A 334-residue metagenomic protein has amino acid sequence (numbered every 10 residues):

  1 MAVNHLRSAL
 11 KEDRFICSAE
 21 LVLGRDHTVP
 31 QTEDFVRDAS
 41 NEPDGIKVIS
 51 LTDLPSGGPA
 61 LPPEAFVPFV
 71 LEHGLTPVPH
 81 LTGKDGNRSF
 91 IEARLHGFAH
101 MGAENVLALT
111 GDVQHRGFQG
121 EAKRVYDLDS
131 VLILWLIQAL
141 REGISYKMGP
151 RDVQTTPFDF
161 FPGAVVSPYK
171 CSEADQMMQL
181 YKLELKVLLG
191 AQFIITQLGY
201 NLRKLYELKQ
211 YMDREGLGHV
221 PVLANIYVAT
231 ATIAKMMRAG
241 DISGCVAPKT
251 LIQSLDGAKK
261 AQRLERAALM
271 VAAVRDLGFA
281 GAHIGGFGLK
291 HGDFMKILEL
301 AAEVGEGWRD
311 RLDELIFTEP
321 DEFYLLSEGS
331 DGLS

Functional and structural regions predicted by a protein language model:
V3, A9, G111, R124-D159 (+5 more regions): Active-site pocket-lining/capping segments in soluble small-molecule metabolic enzymes
N4, P30-P43, G57-L75: Glycine-rich, positively charged N-terminal anion/phosphate-binding segment
I16-E33, P77-S89, F160-M178, L251-E265: Active-site mouth loops of central-metabolism enzymes
C17-L23, K47-L51, P77-L81, V106-A108 (+5 more regions): Hydrophobic faces of well-ordered beta-strands that scaffold small-molecule active sites in alpha/beta enzyme cores
L23-H27, I46-E64, Q114-R124, A191-Y211 (+1 more regions): Glycine-rich, proline-tolerant flexible connector loops at the mouths of alpha/beta enzymes
F35-T52, G102, K186-G190: Catalytic domains of carbohydrate-active enzymes, especially glycoside hydrolases
R88-H100, A174-L183, E207-Q210, T232-A234 (+2 more regions): Catalytic cores of alpha/beta
R88-L136: Flexible, glycine-rich active-site loops centered on histidine and acidic residues that chelate a metal or position
